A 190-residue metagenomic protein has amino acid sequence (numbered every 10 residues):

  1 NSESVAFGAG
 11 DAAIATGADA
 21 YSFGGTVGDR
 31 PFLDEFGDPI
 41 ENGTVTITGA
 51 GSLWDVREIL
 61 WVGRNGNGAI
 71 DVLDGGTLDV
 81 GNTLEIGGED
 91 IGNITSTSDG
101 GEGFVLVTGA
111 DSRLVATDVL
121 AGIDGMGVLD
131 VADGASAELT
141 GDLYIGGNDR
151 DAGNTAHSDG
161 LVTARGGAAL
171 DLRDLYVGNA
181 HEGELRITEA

Functional and structural regions predicted by a protein language model:
N1-A190: Beta-strand-rich extracellular passenger or scaffold domains
